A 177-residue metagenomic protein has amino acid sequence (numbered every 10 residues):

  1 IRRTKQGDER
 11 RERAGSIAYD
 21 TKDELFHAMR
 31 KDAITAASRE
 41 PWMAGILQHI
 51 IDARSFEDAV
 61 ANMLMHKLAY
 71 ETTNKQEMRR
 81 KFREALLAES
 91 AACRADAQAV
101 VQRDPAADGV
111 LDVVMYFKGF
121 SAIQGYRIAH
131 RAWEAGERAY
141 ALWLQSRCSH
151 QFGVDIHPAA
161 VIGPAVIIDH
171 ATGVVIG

Functional and structural regions predicted by a protein language model:
I1-R147: Terminal amphipathic alpha-helical/low-complexity segments used for targeting or macromolecular assembly
S149-G177: Structural signal for interior beta-strand "rungs" in well-ordered beta-sheet cores of soluble enzyme domains
